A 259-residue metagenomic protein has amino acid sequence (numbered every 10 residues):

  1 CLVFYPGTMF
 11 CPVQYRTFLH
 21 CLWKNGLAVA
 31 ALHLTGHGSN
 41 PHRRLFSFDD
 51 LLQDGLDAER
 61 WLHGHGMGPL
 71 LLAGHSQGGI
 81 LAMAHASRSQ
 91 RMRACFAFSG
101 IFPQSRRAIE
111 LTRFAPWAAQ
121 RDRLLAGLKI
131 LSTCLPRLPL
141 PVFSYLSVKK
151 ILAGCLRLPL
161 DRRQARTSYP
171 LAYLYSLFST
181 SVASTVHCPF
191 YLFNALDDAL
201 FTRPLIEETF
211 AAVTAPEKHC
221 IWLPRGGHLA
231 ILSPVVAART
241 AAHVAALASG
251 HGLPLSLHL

Functional and structural regions predicted by a protein language model:
V3-G7, N194-A195: The conserved beta1-alpha1 loop
M9-C11, G38-G66: Catalytic nucleophile-loop/oxyanion-hole region of alpha/beta-hydrolase and closely related hydrolase-like folds
M9-T17, V29: Serine-hydrolase catalytic-loop signature spanning alpha/beta hydrolases and amidase-signature enzymes
L19-P41: Conserved alpha/beta-hydrolase
Q77-Y169: Alpha/beta-hydrolase-fold enzymes
V186, L192-N194, D198: Short beta-strand/loop motif that positions the catalytic acidic residue of the alpha/beta-hydrolase fold
A199-L205: Conserved alpha/beta-hydrolase "acid-adjacent" motif
G226-V236: Catalytic histidine-centered segment of alpha/beta-hydrolase-like enzymes
